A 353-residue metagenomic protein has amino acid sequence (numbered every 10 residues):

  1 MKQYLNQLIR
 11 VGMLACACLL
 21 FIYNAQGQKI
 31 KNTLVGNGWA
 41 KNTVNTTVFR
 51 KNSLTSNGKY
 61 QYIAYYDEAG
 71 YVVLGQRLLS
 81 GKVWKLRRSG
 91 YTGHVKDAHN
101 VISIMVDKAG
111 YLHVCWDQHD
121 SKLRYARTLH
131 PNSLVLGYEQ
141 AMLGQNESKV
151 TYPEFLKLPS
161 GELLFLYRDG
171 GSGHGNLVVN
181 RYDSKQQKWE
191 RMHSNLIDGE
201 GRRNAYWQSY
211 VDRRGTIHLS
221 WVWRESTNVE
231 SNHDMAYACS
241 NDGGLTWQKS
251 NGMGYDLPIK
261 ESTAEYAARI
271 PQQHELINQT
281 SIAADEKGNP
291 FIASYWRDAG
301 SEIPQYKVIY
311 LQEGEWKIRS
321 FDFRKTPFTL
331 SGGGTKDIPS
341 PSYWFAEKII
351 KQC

Functional and structural regions predicted by a protein language model:
M1-K29: Bacterial Sec-dependent N-terminal signal peptides
Q28-C353: Extracellular, repeat-based ectodomains that mediate carbohydrate processing or recognition
